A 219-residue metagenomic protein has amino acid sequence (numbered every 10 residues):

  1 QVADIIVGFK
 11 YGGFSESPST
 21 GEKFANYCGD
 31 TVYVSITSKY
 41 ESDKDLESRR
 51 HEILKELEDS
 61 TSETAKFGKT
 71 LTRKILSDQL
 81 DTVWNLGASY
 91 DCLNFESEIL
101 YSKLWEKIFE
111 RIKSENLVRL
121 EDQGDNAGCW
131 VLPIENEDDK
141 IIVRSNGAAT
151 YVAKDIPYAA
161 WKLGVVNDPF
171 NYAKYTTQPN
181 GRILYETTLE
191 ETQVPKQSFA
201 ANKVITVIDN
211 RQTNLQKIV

Functional and structural regions predicted by a protein language model:
Q1-V219: NTP-dependent nucleotidyl-transfer catalytic core
